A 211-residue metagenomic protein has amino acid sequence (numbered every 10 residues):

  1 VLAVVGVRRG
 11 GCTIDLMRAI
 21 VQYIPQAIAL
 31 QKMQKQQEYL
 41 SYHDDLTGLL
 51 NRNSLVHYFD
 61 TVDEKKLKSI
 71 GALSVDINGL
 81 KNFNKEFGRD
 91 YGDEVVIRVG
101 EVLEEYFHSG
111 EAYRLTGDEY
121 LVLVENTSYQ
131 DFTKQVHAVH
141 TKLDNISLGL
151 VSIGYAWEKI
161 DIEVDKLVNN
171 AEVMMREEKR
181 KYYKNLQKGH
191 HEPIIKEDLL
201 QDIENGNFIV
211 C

Functional and structural regions predicted by a protein language model:
L2, S147-S152: PAS and PAS-like sensory/regulatory domains
A3-D45, R52-D63, R114: Signal-transducing coiled-coil linker helices
V5, L123-E125: Short hydrophobic/aromatic beta-strand micro-patches that form the beta-sheet surface supporting nucleotide- or nucleic
V7-R8, Y155-W157: PAS-family sensory domains and close relatives that share small-molecule sensor folds
D15, I28, K188-C211: Bacterial c-di-GMP phosphodiesterase EAL domain
Y42, N51-G71, N78-E105, Y113-V122 (+3 more regions): Conserved long alpha-helical elements within nucleotide-processing catalytic cores of c-di-GMP signaling and class III
A72, Y120, V151-Y155, V210: A structural signal for short, well-ordered beta-strand segments
T133-H140, D144, A156-L186, K196-I203: Catalytic-core segments of nucleotide cyclases and related cyclic-nucleotide turnover enzymes
